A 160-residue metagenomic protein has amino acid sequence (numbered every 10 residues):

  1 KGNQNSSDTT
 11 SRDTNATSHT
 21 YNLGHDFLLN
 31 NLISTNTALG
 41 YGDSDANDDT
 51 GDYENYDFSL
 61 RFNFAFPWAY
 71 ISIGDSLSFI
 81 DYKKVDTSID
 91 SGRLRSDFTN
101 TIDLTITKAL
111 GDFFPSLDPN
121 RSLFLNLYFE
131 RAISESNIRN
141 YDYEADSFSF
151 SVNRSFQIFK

Functional and structural regions predicted by a protein language model:
K1-K160: Gram-negative and organellar
